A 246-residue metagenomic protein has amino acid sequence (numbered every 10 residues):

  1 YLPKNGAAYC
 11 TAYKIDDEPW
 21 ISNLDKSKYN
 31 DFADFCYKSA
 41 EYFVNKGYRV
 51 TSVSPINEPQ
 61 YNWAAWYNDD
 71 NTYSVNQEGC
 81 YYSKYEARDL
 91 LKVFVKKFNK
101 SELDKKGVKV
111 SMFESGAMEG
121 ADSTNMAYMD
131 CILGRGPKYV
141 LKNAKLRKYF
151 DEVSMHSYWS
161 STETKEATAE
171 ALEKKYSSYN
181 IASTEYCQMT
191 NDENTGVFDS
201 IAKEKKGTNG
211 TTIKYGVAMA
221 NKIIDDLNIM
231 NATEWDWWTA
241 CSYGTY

Functional and structural regions predicted by a protein language model:
Y1-K148: Substrate-binding cleft and catalytic face of glycoside hydrolase catalytic domains, especially the flexible beta-alpha
Y37-R49, E166-K175, I223-N228: Short amphipathic alpha-helices and their capping/turn segments at secondary-structure boundaries
R49, P137-V153, N209, N221-E234: Structural recognition of alpha->loop->beta junctions
P55-E58, M112-F113, M155, S183 (+1 more regions): Conserved beta-strand positions
P59-Q60, G116, S154, Y158-W159 (+2 more regions): Catalytic metal-binding/acid-base residues of hydrolase active sites
K100-V110, K148-D199, K222: Glycoside hydrolase catalytic-domain groove-lining segments
S115-D151, T162, A167-T168, T190-K206 (+1 more regions): Substrate-binding cleft/loops of secretory-pathway carbohydrate-active enzymes
S183-Y246: Aromatic/acidic polysaccharide-binding cleft in carbohydrate-active enzymes
